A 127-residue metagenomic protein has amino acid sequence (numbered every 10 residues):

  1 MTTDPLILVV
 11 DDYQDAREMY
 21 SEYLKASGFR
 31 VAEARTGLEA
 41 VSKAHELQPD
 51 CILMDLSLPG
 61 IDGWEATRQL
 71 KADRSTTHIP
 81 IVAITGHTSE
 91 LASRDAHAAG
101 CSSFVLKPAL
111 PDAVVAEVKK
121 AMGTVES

Functional and structural regions predicted by a protein language model:
E18-A26: Charged docking surfaces used in two-component/phosphorelay signaling
G28-R35, K43: Short hydrophobic/Thr-rich beta-strand motif most characteristic of the beta2 strand and flanking loop of CheY-like
E33, L58-I61: Residue-level signal for the "D+5" position in two-component response regulator receiver
D55, T85: Active-site residues of response regulator receiver
P59, T77, S89: The feature encodes the CheY-like receiver
S102: Short, glycine/charged-rich "phosphate-handling" switch motifs in NTP-dependent and phosphotransfer domains
A109-V118: C-terminal output helix
